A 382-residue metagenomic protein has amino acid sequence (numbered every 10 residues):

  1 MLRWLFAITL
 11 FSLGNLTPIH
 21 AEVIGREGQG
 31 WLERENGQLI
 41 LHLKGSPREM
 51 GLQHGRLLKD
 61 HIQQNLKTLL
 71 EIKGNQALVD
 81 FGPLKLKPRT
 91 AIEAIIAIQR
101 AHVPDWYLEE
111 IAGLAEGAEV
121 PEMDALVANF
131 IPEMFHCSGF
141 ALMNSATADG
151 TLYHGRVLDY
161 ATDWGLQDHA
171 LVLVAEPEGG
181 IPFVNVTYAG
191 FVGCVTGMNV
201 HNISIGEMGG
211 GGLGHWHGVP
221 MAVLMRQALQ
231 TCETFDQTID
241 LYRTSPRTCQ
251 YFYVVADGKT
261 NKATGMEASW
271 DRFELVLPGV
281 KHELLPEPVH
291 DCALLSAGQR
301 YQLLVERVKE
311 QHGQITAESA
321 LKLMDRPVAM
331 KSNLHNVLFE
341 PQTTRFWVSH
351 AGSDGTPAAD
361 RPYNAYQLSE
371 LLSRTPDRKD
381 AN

Functional and structural regions predicted by a protein language model:
L5-N15: Bacterial N-terminal signal peptides
T17-A21: Sec/Tat signal peptide C-region and signal peptidase I cleavage site
E22-E110, L114, S145-Y153, V157-N382: C-terminal, well-structured catalytic/ligand-binding subdomain of enzymes
L114-G117, E122-R156: Gly/Pro-rich turn-and-neighbor structural signature
